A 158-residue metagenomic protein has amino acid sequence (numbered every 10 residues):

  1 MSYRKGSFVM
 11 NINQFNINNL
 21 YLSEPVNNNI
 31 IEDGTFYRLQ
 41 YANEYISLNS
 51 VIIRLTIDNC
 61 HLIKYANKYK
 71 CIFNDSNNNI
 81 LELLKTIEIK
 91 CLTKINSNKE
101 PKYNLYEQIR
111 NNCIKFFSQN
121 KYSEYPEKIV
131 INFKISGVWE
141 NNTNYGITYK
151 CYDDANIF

Functional and structural regions predicted by a protein language model:
M1-N98, D154: OB-fold ssDNA-binding interfaces and closely related basic DNA-contact patches used across DNA replication/repair
S2-R4, Y145-F158: C-terminal helix/juxtamembrane-tail motif
N27, L62, K121-S123, E140 (+1 more regions): Generic "edge-of-domain/loop-turn" microfeature
K64-I135, N142-N144, K150: Fold-level signal for large, globular catalytic cores of enzyme and receptor domains
